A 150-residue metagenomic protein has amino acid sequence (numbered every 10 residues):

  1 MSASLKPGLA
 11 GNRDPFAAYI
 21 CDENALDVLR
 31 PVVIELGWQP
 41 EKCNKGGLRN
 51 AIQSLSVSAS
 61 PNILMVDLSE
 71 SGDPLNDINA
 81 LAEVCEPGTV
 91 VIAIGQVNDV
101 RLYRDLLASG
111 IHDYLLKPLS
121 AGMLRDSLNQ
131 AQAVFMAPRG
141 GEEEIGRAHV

Functional and structural regions predicted by a protein language model:
S2-A3, I34-V57, S69: A short, well-structured beta->alpha microelement
A10-V33, M65-V66: Conserved acidic segment of CheY-like receiver
L48-I52, S60-A82: Conserved phosphotransfer microenvironments
L64, G88-N98: A short, hydrophobic beta-strand element within the central beta-sheet of small alpha/beta folds
L119-S127: C-terminal output helix
Q130-G141: The C-terminal output helix
A148-V150: Conserved small/polar residues in nucleotide/adenosyl-binding loops
